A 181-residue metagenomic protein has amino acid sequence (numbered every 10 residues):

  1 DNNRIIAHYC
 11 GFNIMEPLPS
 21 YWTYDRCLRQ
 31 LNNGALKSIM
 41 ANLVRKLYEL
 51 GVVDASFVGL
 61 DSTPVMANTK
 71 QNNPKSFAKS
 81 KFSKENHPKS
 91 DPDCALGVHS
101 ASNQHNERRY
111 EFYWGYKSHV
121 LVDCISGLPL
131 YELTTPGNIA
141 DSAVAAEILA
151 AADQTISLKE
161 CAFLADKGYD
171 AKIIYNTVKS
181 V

Functional and structural regions predicted by a protein language model:
D1-C10: DNA-recognition alpha helix
Y9-S20: Structured all-alpha helical bundle cores of eukaryotic regulatory proteins
P19-S180: Polybasic low-complexity intrinsically disordered regions
